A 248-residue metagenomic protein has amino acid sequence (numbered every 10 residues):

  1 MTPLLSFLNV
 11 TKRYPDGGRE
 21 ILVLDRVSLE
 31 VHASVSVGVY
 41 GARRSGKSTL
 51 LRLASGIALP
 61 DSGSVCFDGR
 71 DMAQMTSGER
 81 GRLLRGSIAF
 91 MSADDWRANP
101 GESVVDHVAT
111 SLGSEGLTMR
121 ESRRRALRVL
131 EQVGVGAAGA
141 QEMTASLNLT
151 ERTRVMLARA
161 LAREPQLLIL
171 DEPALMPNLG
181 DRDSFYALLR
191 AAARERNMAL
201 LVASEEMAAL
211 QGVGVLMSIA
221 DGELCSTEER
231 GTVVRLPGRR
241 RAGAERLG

Functional and structural regions predicted by a protein language model:
S55: Helix-to-loop junction immediately C-terminal to a conserved catalytic motif
G63-D71: Conserved ABC transporter NBD signature motif
M72-I88: ABC ATPase NBD coupling module
D94, G101-G113: Q-loop/switch helix immediately C-terminal to the Walker
E121-A138: Conserved ABC ATPase "signature" region
M143-L149: Conserved ABC ATPase signature
E164: Conserved catalytic motifs of ABC-family nucleotide-binding domains
